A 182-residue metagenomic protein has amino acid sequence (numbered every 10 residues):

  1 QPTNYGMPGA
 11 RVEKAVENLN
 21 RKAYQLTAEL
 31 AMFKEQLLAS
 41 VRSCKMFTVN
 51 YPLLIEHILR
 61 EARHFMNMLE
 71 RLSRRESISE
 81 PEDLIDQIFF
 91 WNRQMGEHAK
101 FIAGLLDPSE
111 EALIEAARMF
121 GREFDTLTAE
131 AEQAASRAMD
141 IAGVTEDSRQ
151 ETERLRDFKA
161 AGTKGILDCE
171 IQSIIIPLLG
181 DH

Functional and structural regions predicted by a protein language model:
Q1-H182: Surface-exposed peri-terminal alpha-helical interaction modules
